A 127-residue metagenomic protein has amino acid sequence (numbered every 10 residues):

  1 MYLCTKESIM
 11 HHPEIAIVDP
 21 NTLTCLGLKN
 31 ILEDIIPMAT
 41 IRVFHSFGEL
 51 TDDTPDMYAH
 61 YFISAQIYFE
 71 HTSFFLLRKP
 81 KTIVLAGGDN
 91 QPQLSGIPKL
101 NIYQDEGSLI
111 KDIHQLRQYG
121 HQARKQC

Functional and structural regions predicted by a protein language model:
M1-A123: N-terminal regulatory/sensing modules of transcriptional regulators
K125-C127: Helix-turn-helix DNA-binding segment
